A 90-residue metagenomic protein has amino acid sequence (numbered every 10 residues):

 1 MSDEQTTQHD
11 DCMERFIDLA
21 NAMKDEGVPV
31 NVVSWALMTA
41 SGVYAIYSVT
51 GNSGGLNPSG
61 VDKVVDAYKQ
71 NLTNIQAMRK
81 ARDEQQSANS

Functional and structural regions predicted by a protein language model:
S2-S90: Solvent-exposed interaction surfaces and binding hotspots enriched for charged
